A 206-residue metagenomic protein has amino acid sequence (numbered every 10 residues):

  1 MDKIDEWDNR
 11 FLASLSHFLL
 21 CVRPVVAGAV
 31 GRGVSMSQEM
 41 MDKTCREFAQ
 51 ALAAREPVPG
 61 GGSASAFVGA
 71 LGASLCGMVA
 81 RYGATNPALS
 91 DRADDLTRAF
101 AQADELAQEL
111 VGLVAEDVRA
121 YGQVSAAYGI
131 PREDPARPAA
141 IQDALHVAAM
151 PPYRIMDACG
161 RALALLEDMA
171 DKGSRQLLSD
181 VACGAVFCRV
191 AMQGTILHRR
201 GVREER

Functional and structural regions predicted by a protein language model:
M40-P59: Short, hydrophobic/aliphatic alpha-helical segments
A54-G77, L177-T195: Conserved phosphate/anionic-ligand binding catalytic regions in large, soluble enzymes, centered on
P87-A126: A structural-propensity feature for long, helix-poor, extended segments
D117-V186, V190: Amphipathic alpha-helical interface segments
I196-R206: Long amphipathic all-alpha helical oligomerization modules
